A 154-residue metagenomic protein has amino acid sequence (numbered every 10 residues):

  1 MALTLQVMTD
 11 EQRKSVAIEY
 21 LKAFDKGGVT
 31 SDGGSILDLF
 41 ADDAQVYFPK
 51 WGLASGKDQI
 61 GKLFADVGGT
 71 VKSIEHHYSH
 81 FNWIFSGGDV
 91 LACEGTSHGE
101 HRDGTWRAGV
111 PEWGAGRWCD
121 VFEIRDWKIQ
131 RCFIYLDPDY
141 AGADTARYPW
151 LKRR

Functional and structural regions predicted by a protein language model:
M1-D42, K152-R154: Short, low-complexity N-terminal intrinsically disordered segments enriched in polar/charged residues
A17-Y20, D32-L37, A44, G56 (+4 more regions): Hydrophobic pocket/interface hotspot
G33-D89: A solvent-exposed, acidic/Ser-Thr-rich amphipathic alpha-helical stretch
F40, S97-G99, Y135-L136: Short beta-strand segments enriched in hydrophobic/aromatic residues within well-folded beta-rich domains
D58, D103-W106, Y140-R147: A short, polar/proline- and glycine-enriched secondary-structure boundary/capping micro-motif
Y78-I84, R117-E123, F133-L136: Hydrophobic/aromatic beta-strand elements that line small-molecule binding cavities or substrate pockets in beta-rich
T96-R125: Exposed beta-sheet edge and beta->alpha loop/turn motif
Q130-R154: Low-complexity, intrinsically disordered terminal/linker segments enriched in charged and Gly/Pro repeats
